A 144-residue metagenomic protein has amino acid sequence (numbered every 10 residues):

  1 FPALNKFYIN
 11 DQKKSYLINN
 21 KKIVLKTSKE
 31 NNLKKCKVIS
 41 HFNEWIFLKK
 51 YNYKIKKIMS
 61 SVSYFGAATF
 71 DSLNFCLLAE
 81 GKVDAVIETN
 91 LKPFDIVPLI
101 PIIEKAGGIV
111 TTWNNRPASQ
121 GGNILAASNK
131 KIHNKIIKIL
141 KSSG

Functional and structural regions predicted by a protein language model:
F1-F75, N123-G144: Acidic beta-strand-loop-alpha-helix segment within the catalytic core of divalent metal-dependent phosphate-processing
N10, C76-A79, P98-K105: Hydrophobic residues within well-ordered alpha-helices
E80-A85, G108-I109: Alpha-to-beta junction loops
E88, W113: Short beta-strand and adjacent tight-turn residues that come in two discontinuous sequence segments and form the edges
F94: Acidic donor-binding loop at a coil-to-helix junction in glycosyltransferase catalytic cores that engages
V110-T111, G144: Glycine/threonine-rich helix-loop capping motifs at alpha-helix boundaries
N115-S119: AMP-binding (ANL) adenylation modules
